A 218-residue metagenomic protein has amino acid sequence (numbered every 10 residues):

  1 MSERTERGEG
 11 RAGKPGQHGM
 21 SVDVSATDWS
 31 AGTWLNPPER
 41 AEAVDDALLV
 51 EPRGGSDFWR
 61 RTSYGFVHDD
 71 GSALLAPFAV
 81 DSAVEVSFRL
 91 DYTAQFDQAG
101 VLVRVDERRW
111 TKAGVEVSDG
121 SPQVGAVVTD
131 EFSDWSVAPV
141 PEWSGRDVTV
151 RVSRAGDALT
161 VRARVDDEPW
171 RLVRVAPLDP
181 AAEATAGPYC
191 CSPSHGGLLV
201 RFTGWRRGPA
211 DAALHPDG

Functional and structural regions predicted by a protein language model:
E3, G16-G218: Extracellular glycan-recognition regions
